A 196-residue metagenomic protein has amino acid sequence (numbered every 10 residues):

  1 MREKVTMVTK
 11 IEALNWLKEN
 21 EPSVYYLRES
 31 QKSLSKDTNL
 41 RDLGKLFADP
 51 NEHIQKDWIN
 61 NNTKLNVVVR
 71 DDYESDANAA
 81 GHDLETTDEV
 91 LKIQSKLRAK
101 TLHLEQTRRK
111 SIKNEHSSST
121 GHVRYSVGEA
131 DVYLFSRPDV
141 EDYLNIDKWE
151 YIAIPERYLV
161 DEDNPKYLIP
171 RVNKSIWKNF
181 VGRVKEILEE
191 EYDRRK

Functional and structural regions predicted by a protein language model:
M1-K196: Nucleic-acid endonuclease domains
